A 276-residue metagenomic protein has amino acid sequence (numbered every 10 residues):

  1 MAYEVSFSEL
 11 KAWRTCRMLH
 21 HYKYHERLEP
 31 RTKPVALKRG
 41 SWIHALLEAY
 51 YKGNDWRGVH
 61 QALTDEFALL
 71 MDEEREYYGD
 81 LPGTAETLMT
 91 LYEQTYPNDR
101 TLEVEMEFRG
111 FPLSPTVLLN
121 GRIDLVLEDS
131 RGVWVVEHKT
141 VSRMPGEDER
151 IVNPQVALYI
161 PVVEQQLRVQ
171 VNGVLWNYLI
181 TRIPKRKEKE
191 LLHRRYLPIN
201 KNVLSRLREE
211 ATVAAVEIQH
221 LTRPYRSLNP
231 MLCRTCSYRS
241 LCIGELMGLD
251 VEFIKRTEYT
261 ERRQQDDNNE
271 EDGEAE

Functional and structural regions predicted by a protein language model:
A2-T15, T116-D129, N200-R208: An acidic intrinsically disordered interaction segment
E4-V5, D148-E149, V162-E276: Metal-dependent nuclease catalytic regions and adjoining charged, substrate-binding loops involved in nucleic-acid end
L10-G53, E105-M106, T235-Y238: Nuclease catalytic cores
C16-Y22, V126-E137, T212-A215: Active-site-adjacent bridging/hinge elements
E26, K139-S142, Y178: A short beta-strand motif that forms part of the nucleic acid-binding face of small beta-barrel RNA-binding folds
V35, R39, L81, V152-Q155: Hydrophobic (often cysteine-bearing) scaffold residues that line and stabilize catalytic clefts of nucleotide/cofactor
W42-P112: A non-catalytic, helix-rich entry segment at domain boundaries
M106-A157, P161-Q166: Non-catalytic protein-protein interaction segments used by genome-maintenance enzymes to assemble and couple activities
